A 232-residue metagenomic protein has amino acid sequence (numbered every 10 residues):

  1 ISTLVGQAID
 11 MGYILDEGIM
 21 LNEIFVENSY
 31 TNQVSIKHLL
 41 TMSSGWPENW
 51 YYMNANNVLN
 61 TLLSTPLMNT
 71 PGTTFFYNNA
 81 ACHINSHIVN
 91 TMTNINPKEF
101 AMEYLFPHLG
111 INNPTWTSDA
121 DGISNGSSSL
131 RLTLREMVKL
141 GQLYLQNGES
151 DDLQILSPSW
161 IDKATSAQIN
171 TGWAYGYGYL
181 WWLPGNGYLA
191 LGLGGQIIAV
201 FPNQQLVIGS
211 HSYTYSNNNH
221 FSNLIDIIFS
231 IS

Functional and structural regions predicted by a protein language model:
I1-E17, L39, N85-V89, M137-L140: Active-site SXXK
A8-S44, S64, T93-S128: Active-site helix/loop module of the DD-peptidase/beta-lactamase fold, centered on the serine-lysine SxxK catalytic
V26-A55, S64-T73, A80-H83, L132-R135: Conserved catalytic neighborhood of penicillin-recognizing serine enzymes
N60-T65, D119-L132, W182-P184, L191: Carbohydrate-binding/catalytic loop surfaces
A81-I88, G126-E149, Q196-Y213: Active-site-proximal alpha-helical segments within enzyme catalytic domains
M102, F106-A164: Active-site-proximal binding-pocket segments
N113, W160-I208, Y215: Active-site Gly/Thr loop motif
N219-S232: Short, gly/Ser/Thr-rich active-site loops of penicillin-recognizing serine hydrolases
